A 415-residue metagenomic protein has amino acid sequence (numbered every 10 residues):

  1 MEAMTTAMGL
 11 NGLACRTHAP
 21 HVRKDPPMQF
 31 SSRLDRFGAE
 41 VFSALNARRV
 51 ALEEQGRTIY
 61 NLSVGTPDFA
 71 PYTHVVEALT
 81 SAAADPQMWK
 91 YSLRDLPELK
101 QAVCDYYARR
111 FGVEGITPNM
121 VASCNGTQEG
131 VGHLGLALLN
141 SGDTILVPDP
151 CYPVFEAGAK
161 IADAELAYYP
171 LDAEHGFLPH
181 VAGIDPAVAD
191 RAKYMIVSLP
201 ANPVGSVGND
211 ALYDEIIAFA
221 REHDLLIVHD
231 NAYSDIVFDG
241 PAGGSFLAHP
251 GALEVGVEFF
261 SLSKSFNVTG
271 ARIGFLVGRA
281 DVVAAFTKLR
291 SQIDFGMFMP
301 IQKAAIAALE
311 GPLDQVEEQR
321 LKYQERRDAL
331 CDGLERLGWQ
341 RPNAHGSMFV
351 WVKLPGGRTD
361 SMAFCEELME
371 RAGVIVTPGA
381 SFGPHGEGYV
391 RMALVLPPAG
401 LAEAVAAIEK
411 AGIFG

Functional and structural regions predicted by a protein language model:
D25, H249-Q324, D328, D332-G333 (+1 more regions): Conserved core segment of the aminotransferase class I/II
D25-G126, H133, A308-G311, F414-G415: N-terminal small-domain helix-loop-helix segment of the aminotransferase-like
L52, A162, E222-H223, L337 (+1 more regions): Helix C-cap/helix->beta junction micro-motif
A137-A159: Conserved PLP-anchoring active-site segment centered on the Schiff-base-forming lysine
A167, D172-D239: Active-site phosphate-binding strand-loop segment of PLP-dependent enzymes
I306, K322-C331, R341-K353, G386: Conserved glycine-rich beta-strand-loop-beta hairpin in the small C-terminal domain of fold type I
R358, E367-V376, F382-G415: PLP-dependent enzyme catalytic core of the Aspartate aminotransferase-like
